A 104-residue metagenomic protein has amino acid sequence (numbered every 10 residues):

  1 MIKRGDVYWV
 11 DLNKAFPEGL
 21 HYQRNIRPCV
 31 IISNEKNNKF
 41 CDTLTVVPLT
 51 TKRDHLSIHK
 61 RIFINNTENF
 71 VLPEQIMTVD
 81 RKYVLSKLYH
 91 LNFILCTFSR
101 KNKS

Functional and structural regions predicted by a protein language model:
M1-S104: Conserved functional hotspots at enzyme active or ligand-binding sites that engage polyanionic ligands
